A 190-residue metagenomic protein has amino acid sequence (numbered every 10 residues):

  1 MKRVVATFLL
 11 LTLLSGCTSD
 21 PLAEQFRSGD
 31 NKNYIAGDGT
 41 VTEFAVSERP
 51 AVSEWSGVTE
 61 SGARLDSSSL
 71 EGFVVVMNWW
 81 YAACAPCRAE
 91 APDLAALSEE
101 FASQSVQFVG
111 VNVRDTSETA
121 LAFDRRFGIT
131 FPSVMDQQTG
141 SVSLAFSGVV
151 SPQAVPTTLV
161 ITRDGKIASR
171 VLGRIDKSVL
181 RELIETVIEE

Functional and structural regions predicted by a protein language model:
M1-S56, E190: N-terminal targeting signals for export/organelle localization
A45-V75: A short beta-strand-turn-helix
P50-V52, L70-G72, S103-V106, E118 (+2 more regions): Extracytoplasmic
V58, P132-D136: Short acidic-hydrophobic, aromatic-tinged amphipathic segments that line or gate anion-handling sites
L65-R88, L94: Short active-site neighborhood of thiol/selenol oxidoreductases, capturing the structured segment around
R88-G128, T139-A145: Structural microenvironment flanking redox-active thiols in thiol-disulfide oxidoreductases
R125-I129, Q137-E189: Thiol/disulfide oxidoreductase modules built on the thioredoxin-like
